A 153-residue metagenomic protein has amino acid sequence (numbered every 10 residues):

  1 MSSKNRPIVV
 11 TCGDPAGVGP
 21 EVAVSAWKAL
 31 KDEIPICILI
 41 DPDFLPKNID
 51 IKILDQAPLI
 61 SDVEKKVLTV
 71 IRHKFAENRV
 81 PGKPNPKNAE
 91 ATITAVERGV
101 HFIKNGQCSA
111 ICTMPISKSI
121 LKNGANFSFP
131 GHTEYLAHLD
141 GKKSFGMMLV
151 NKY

Functional and structural regions predicted by a protein language model:
M1-Y135: Contiguous, glycine/small-aliphatic-enriched amphipathic segments in soluble metabolic enzymes
F127-Y153: Flexible loop/hinge segments that line or gate small-molecule binding clefts
